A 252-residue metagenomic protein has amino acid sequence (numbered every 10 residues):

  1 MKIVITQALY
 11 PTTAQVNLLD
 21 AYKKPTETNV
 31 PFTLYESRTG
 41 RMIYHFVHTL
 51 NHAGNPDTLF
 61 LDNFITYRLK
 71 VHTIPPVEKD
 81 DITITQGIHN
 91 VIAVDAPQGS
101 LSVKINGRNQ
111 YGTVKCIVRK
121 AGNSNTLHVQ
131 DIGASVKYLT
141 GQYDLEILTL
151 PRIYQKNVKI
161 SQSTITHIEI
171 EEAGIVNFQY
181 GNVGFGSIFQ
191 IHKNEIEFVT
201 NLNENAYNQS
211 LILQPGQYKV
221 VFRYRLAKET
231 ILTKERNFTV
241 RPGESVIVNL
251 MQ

Functional and structural regions predicted by a protein language model:
M1-A8, A53, I74-P97, L150-E171 (+1 more regions): Structured interaction patches on ligand/partner-binding surfaces of diverse proteins
A8-Q15, D95-S102, E169-N177, G181: Short coil/turn motif common to extracellular beta-sandwich-like domains
V16-N29, K104-V114, F178-G186: Structural motif
N17-A21, A53-D57, H89, S102-I105 (+3 more regions): Short, recurring structural edge motifs at helix starts
N29-R38, N109-A121, G184-N194: Extended low-complexity, serine/threonine- and proline-enriched intrinsically disordered segments
T39-F60, A121-V136, Q162, I196-L211 (+1 more regions): Short, solvent-exposed S/T- and G/P-enriched segments that are highly enriched in secreted/extracellular and lumenal
N51-R68, H72-P75, I132-R152, Y207-K228: Short Pro-Gly-centered beta-turn/loop motif in secreted/extracellular proteins
T166, F178-E195, V199, N203-Q252: Hydrophilic extracytoplasmic domains
